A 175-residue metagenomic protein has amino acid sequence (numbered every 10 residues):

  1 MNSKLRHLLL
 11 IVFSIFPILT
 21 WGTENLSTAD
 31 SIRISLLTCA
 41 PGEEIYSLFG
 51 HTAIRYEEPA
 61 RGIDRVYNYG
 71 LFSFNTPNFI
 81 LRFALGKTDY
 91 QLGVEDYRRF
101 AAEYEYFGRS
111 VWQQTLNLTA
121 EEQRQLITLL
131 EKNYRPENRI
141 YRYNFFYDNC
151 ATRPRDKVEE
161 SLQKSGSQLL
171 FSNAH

Functional and structural regions predicted by a protein language model:
M1-N25: Bacterial Sec-dependent N-terminal signal peptides
G22, E58-P59, E131, E159: Residue-level marker of positions within ordered structural domains that often coincide with functionally constrained
N25, Y97-R98, Q125-I127: Short, flexible segments with low predicted structural confidence
A29-R109: Glycine-rich catalytic cores of cysteine/serine-nucleophile enzymes that process amide/ester linkages in cell-envelope
G42-E43, R109-N117, P136-F145: Second-shell loop/turn segments in exported
T119-E131: A structural motif
K132-H175: Activation targets extended, charge/polar-rich intrinsically disordered C-terminal tails
